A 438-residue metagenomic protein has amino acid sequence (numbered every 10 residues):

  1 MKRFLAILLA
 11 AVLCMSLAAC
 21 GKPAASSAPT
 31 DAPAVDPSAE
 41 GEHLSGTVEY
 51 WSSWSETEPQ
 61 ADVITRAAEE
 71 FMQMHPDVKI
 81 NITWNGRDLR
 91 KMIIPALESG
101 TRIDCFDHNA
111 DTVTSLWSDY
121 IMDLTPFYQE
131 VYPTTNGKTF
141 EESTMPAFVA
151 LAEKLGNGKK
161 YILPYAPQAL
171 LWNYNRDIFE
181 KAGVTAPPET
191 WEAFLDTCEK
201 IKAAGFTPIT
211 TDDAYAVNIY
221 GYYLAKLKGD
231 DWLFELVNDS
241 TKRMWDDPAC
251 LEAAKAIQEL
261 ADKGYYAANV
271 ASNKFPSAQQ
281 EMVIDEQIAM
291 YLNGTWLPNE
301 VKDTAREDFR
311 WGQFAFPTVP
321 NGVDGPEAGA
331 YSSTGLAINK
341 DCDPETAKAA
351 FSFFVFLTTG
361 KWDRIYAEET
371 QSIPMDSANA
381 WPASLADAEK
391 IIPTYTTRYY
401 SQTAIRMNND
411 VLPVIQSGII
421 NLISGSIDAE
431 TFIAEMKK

Functional and structural regions predicted by a protein language model:
M1-E49, Q73, A434-K437: Short, low-complexity disordered leader/linker segments with a strong preference for bacterial N-terminal type II
A32-E40, A110-L170, L195: Hinge/lid segment of periplasmic solute-binding proteins
H43-E56, V78-T83, C105, Y161 (+1 more regions): Short, well-ordered beta-strand elements
E70-T144, E180-A182, A186-E189, M282 (+2 more regions): Extracytoplasmic "Venus flytrap"/periplasmic binding protein-like
Q73-M74, K79, G158-K159, A182 (+2 more regions): Extracytoplasmic/periplasmic substrate-recognition and gating elements
L151-Y165, L170, L195-R243, Q258 (+1 more regions): Extracytoplasmic/periplasmic solute-binding protein
L155, P164, N238-D239, A330 (+2 more regions): C-terminal capping/gating helix-and-loop segments adjacent to ligand/active sites or protein-protein/ligand interfaces
C198-I201, D239-A271: Glycine-centered hinge/linker elements that transmit conformational signals in sensory and ligand-binding systems
